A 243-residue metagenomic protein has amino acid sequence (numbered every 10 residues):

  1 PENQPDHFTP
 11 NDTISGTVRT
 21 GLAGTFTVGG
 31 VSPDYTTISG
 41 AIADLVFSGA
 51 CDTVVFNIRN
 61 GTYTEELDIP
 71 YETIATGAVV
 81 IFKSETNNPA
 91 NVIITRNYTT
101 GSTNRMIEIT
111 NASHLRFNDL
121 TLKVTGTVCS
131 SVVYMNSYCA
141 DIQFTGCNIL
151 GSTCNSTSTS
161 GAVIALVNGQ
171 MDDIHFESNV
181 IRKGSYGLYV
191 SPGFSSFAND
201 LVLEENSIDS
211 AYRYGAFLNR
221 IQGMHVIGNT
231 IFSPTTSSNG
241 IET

Functional and structural regions predicted by a protein language model:
P1-L22: Extracellular/luminal regions of secreted and cell-surface proteins that mediate adhesion/ECM remodeling
A23-T64, D68: Acidic Gly/Asp/Thr-rich repetitive segments characteristic of extracellular carbohydrate-active and adhesion proteins
G24, D52-V54, E65, E72 (+14 more regions): The right-handed parallel beta-helix/beta-solenoid scaffold, focusing on the short coil/turn and N-cap positions
N57, D68, I81-K83, I93-T95 (+11 more regions): Extracellular beta-strand solenoid repeats
P70, R96-E108, T127-N136, N155-N168 (+3 more regions): Extracellular beta-strand/beta-solenoid scaffold signature
I74-S130, G151-T159: Right-handed parallel beta-helix/beta-spiral solenoid domain characteristic of secreted/periplasmic
S113-V124, A140-T153, Q170-S185, F197-Y214 (+2 more regions): Right-handed parallel beta-helix
